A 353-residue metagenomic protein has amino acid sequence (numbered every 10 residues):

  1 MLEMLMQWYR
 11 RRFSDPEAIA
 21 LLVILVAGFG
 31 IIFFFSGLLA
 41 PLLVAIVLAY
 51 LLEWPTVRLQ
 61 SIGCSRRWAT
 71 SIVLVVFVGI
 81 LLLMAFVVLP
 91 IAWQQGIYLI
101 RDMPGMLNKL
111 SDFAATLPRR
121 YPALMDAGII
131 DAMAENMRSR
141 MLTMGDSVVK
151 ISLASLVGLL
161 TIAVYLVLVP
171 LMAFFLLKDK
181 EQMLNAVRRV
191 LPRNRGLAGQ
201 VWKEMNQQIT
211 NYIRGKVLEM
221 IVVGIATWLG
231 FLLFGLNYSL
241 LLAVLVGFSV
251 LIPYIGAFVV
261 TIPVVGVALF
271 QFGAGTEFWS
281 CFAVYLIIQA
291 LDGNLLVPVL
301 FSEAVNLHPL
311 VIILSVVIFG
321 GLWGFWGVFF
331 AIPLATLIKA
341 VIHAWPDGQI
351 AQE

Functional and structural regions predicted by a protein language model:
M1-Q94, A173, A335-E353: Anchoring transmembrane alpha helix of integral membrane proteins
E3-L5, D15-I19, P55-I62, W68 (+4 more regions): Juxtamembrane membrane-interface segments in integral membrane proteins
Y9-F13, L25, F29, G37-L42 (+8 more regions): Short alpha-helical transmembrane interface motifs in multi-pass membrane proteins
P16-E17, S155-L269, G275-C281: Alpha-helical transmembrane segments and their immediate interhelical loop/hinge regions in multi-pass membrane
L22-A27, I31, L43, S71-M84 (+14 more regions): Generic alpha-helical transmembrane segments of integral inner-membrane proteins, especially permease/transport modules
L39-L43, I225-A226, L236-G266, N294-L296 (+2 more regions): Transmembrane helix boundary and interhelical junction motifs in multipass membrane proteins
S65-V73, D126, I130, A134 (+6 more regions): Membrane-interface starts of transmembrane alpha-helices
F278-E353: Hydrophobic alpha-helical transmembrane segments of membrane transport and translocation systems, primarily multi-pass
